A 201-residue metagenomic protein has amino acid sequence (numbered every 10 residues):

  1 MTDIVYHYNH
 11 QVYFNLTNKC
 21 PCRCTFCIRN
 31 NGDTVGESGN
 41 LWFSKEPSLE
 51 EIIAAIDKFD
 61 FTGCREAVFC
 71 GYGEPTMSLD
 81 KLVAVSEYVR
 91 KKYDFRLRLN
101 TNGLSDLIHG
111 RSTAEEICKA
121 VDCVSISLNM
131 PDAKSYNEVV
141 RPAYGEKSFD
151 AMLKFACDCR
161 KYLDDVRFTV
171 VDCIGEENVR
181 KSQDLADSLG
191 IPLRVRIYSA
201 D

Functional and structural regions predicted by a protein language model:
M1, I53-I56, G110-A114: A generic local structural motif
T2-S48: Canonical Radical SAM [4Fe-4S] cluster-binding loop centered on the CxxxCxxC motif and its immediate flanking residues
Y6-Y8, D60-T62, C118-K119: Flexible, charged surface loops at secondary-structure boundaries
N31-E37, G63-A67, D132-Y136: Short, basic/glycine-rich phosphate-binding loops at helix/coil junctions that contact nucleotide phosphates
P47-Y72: Short Fe-S-cluster ligation motifs
Y72-D201: Conserved AdoMet/S-adenosylmethionine-binding subsite of the radical SAM
